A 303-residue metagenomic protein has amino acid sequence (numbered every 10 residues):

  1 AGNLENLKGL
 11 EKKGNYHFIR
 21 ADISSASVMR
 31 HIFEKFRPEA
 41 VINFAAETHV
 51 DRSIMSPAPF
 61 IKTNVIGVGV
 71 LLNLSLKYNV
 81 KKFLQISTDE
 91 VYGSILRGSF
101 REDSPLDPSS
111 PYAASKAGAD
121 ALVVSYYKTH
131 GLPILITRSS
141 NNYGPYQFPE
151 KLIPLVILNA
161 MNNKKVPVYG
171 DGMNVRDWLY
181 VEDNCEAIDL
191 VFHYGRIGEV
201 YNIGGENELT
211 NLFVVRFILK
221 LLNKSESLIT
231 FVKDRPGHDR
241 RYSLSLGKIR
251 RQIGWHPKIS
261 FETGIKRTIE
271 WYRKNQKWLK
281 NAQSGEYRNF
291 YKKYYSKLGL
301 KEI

Functional and structural regions predicted by a protein language model:
A1-N142, N211, R267-K277, N281-I303: N-terminal Rossmann-like NAD(P)+-binding domain of SDR-like oxidoreductases, especially those catalyzing
N3, S25, L152-I153, N184: Amphipathic coiled-coil/heptad-repeat helices and related helical stalk/stem segments that mediate oligomerization
E5, H31, R52-M55, Q147 (+4 more regions): Generic recognition of short, well-ordered alpha-helical segments
A21, P154, A160-I303: C-terminal substrate-binding subdomain of Rossmann-fold SDR/epimerase-dehydratase oxidoreductases
E34, N73-K77, V124-K128, L158 (+4 more regions): Short, well-ordered alpha-helices that flank and scaffold nucleotide-derived cofactor binding pockets
P38, P145, G205: Short, conserved catalytic or interaction motifs in soluble domains
L84, L96, G131, Q147 (+2 more regions): Proline-centered turn/helix-capping motifs that create local helix->coil transitions or kinks
R97, P108-S115, P145, P149-I153 (+1 more regions): The catalytic Tyr-centered alpha-helix of NAD(P)H-dependent dehydrogenases
